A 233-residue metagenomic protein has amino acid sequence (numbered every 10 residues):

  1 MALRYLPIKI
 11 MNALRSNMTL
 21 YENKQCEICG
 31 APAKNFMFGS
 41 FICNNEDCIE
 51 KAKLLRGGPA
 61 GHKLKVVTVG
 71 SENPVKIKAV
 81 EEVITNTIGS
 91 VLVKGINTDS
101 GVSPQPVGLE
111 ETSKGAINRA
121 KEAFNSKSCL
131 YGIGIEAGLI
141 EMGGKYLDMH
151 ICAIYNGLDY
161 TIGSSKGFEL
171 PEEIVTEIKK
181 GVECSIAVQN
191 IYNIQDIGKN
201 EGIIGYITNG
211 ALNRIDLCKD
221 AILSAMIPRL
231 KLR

Functional and structural regions predicted by a protein language model:
A2-L20: A broadly conserved sequence feature marking short terminus-proximal activation segments in nucleic acid-centric
L20-Y21, F38-S40: Flanking scaffold residues of small Cys/His-coordinated metal-binding clusters
C26-C29, C43: Short cysteine-rich clusters marking metal-coordination/redox-active sites
N35-F36, L54: Short, non-ligating residues that shape and space the ligands of small metal-coordination modules and catalytic
G39-K51: Cysteine-rich micro-motifs
I49-H62: Short metal-binding segments enriched for Cys and/or His
K63-C129: N-terminal polybasic phosphate/anion-binding patch
Q105-R233: Anionic-ligand binding patches
